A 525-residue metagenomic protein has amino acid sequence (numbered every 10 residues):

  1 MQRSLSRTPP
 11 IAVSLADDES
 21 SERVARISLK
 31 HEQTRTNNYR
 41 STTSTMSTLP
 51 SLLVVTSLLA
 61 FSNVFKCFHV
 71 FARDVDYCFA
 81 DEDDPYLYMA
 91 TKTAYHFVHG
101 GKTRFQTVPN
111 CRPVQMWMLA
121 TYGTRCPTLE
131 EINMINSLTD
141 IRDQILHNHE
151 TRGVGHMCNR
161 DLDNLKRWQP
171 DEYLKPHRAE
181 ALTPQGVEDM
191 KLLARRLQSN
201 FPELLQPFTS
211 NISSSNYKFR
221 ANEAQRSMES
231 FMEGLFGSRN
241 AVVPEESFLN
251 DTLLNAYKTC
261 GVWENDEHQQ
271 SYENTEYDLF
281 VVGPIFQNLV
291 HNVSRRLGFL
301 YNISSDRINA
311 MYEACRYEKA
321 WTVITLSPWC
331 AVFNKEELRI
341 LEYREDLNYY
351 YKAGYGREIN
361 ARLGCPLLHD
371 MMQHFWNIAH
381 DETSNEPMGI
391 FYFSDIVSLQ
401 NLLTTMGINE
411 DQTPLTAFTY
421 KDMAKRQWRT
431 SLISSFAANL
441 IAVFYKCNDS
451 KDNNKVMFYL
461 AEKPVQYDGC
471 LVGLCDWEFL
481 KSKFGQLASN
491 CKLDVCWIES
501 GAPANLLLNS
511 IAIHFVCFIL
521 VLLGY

Functional and structural regions predicted by a protein language model:
M1-R3, T48, V521-Y525: A positional/structural detector of protein chain ends, strongest at the extreme C-terminus and weakly at the extreme
S4-T8: Phospho-regulated RS/SR low-complexity segments
L15, S20-S21: Acidic, serine-rich low-complexity intrinsically disordered regions
H31-Q33: Compositionally biased, intrinsically disordered low-complexity segments enriched in Pro/Arg/Gln/His
T43, C496-I513: C-terminal GPI-anchoring signal of eukaryotic secretory precursors
S51, Q115, Y217-R220, Y392 (+1 more regions): Transmembrane alpha-helices of multi-pass eukaryotic membrane proteins
S57-E82, I519-Y525: N-terminal signal peptide
C67-G501: Signature for phosphate-centric chemistry
